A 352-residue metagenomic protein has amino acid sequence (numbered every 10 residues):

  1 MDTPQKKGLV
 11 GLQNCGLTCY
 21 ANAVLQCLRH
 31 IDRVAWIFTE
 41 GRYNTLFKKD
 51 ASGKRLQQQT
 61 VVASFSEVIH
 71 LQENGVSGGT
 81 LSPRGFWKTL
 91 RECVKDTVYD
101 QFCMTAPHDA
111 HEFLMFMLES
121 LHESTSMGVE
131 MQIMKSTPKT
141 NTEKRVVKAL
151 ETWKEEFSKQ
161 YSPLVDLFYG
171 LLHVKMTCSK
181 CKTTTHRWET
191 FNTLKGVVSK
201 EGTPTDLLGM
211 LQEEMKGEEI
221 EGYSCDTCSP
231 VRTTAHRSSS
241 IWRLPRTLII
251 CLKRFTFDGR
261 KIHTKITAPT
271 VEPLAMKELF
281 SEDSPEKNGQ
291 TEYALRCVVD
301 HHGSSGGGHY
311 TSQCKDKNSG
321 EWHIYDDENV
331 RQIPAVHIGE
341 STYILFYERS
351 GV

Functional and structural regions predicted by a protein language model:
M1-K7, L28, G41-R42, L46-L56 (+4 more regions): Exposed substrate/partner-binding surface patches
M1-T142, T247-L252, A335-E340, F346-G351: USP/UBP deubiquitinase core
Q13, L172-K175, E218-G222: Processing junctions and N-termini across compartments
V34, Y43, V61, F65-Q72 (+9 more regions): Generic structural signal of hydrophobic/aromatic residues within well-ordered alpha-helices of folded domains
L71-V76, V174-M176, K182, R243: Beta-strand elements of well-folded, non-transmembrane domains
V98-E201: A broadly conserved sequence feature marking short terminus-proximal activation segments in nucleic acid-centric
